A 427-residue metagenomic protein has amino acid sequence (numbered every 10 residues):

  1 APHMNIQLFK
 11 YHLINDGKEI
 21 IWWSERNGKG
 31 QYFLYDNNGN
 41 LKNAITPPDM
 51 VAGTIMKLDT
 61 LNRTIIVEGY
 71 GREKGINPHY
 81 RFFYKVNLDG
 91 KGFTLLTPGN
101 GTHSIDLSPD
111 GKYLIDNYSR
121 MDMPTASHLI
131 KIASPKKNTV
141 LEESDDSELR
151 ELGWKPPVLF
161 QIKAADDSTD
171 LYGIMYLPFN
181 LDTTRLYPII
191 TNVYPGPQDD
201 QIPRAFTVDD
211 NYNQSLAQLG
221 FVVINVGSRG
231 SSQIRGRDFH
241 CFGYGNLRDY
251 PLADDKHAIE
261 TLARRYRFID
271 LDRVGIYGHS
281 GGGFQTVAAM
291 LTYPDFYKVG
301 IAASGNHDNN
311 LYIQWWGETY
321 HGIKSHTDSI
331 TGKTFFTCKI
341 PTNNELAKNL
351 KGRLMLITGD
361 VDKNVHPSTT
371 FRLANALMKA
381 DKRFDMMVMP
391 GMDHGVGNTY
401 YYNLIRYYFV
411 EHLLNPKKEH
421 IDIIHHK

Functional and structural regions predicted by a protein language model:
A1-H12, S24, D36-L61, G69-G75 (+2 more regions): Multi-bladed beta-propeller domains
N15-D16, D59-N62, P109-D110: Residue-level detector of Asp-centered blade-edge/turn motifs that repeat once per structural unit in beta-propeller
G17, W22-W23, L34: Large, well-folded core regions of big proteins
I20-I21, I65, L114: Hydrophobic beta-strand positions that form the internal "hydrophobic ladder" of WD40/Gbeta-like beta-propeller blades
E25-G30, K74-Y80, R120-M123: Short, solvent-exposed loop/turn segments at conserved positions within beta-propeller repeat blades
Q31-F33, F82-Y84, A126-H128: A short loop-to-beta-strand structural motif that recurs across blades of beta-propeller domains
Y80-F82, G275: Long, heptad-repeat coiled-coil alpha-helices that serve as cytosolic signaling/dimerization stalks in transmembrane
T97, T102-K427: Serine-hydrolase catalytic core recognition
